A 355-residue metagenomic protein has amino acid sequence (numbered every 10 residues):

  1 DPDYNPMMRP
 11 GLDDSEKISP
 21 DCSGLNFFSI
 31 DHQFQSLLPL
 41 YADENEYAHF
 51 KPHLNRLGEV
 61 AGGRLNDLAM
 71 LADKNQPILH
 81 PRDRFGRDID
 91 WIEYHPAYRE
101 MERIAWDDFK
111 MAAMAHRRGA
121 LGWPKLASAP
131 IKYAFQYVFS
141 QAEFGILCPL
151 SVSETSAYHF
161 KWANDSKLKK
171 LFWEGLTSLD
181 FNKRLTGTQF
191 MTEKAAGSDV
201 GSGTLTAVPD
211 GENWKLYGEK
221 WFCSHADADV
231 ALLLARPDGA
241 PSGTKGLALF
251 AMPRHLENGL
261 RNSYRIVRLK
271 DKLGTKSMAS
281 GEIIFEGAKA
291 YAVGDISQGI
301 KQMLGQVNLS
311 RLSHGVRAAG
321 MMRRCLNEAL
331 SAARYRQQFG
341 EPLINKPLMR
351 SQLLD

Functional and structural regions predicted by a protein language model:
D1-P124: Extended, charge-enriched "interface" segments that sit outside catalytic cores
R87-K183, S224-A226: Internal helix-loop-helix
R118-L121, A134-F144, E154-Y158, Q189 (+5 more regions): Glycine- and acidic
A127, N258-S263, V267, K272 (+2 more regions): A glycine-rich, basic-preceded beta-loop-alpha segment at the flavin cofactor/substrate interface of flavin-utilizing
D165-L205, P209-E212: Internal maturation/activation junctions in enzymes
A195-S198, F222-S224, P241, K272-A279: Short Gly/Pro-enriched turn/cap motifs at secondary-structure boundaries
N213, Y217-S263: A short core secondary-structure module
